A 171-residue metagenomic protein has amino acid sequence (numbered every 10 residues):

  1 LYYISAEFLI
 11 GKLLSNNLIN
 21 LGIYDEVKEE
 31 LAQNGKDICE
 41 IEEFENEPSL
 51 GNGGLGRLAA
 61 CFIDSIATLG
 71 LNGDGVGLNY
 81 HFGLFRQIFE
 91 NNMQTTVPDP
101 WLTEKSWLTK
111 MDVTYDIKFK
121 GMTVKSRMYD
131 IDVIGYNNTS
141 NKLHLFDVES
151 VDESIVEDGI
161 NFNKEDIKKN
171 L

Functional and structural regions predicted by a protein language model:
L1-L171: A conserved ligand/cofactor-binding region detector
